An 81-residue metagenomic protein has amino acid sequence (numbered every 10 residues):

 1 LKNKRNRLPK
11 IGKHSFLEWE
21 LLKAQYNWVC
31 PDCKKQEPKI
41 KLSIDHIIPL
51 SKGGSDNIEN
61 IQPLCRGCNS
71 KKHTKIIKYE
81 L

Functional and structural regions predicted by a protein language model:
L1-K41, K78-L81: Contiguous alpha-helical segments
K34-P63, T74-Y79: Histidine-centered nuclease catalytic patch
G67-C68: C-terminal, surface-exposed recognition/capping segments
K71: Phosphate/oxyanion-binding loops and surfaces in catalytic or ligand/nucleic-acid-binding neighborhoods
